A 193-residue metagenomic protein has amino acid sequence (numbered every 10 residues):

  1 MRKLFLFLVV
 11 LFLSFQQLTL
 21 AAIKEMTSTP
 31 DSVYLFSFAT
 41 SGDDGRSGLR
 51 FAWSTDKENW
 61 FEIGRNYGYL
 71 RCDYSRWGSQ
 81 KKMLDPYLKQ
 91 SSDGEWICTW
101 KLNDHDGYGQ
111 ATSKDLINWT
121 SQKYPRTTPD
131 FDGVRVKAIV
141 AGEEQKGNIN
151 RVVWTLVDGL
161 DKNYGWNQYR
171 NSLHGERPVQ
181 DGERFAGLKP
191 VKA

Functional and structural regions predicted by a protein language model:
M1-L4: Positively charged n-region of N-terminal signal peptides that target proteins for export
F7-Q16: Bacterial N-terminal signal peptides
L18-L20: Sec/Tat signal peptide C-region and signal peptidase I cleavage site
A22-A193: Carbohydrate-active catalytic/glycan-binding domains of CAZyme proteins, especially the secreted or lumenal ectodomains
